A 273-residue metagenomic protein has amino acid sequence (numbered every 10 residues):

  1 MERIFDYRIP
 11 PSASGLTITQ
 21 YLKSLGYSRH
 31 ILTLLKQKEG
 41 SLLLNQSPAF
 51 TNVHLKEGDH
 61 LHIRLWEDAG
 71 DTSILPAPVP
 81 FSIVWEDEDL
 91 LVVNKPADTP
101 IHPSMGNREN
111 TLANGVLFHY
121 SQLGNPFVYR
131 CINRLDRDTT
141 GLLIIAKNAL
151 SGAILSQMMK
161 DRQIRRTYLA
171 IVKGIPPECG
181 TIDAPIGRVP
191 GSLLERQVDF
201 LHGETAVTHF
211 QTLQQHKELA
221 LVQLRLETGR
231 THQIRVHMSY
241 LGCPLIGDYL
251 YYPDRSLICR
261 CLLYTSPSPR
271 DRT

Functional and structural regions predicted by a protein language model:
M1-L193: RNA pseudouridine synthases
P48, K217-R225: Short histidine-centered loop motifs in beta-beta connectors
P76-P78, L201-V207: Short coil-to-beta-strand transition motifs
D161-R165, L241-I246: A common structural junction motif
H232-M238: Short beta-strand segments enriched for Tyr within beta-sheet-rich domains, predominantly fibronectin type III
D248-L263: Short, surface-exposed loop/helix-turn segments at secondary-structure junctions that function as lids/hinges flanking
Y264-T273: Single conserved hydrophobic/aromatic residue that forms the stacking wall/gate of nucleotide- or nucleobase-binding
